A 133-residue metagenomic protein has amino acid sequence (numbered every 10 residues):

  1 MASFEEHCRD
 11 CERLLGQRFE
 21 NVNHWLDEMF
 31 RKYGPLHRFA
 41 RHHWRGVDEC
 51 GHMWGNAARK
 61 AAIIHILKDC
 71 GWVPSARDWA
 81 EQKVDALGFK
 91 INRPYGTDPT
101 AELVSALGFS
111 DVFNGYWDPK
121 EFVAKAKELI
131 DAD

Functional and structural regions predicted by a protein language model:
M1-D133: N-terminal membrane-targeting hydrophobic helices
